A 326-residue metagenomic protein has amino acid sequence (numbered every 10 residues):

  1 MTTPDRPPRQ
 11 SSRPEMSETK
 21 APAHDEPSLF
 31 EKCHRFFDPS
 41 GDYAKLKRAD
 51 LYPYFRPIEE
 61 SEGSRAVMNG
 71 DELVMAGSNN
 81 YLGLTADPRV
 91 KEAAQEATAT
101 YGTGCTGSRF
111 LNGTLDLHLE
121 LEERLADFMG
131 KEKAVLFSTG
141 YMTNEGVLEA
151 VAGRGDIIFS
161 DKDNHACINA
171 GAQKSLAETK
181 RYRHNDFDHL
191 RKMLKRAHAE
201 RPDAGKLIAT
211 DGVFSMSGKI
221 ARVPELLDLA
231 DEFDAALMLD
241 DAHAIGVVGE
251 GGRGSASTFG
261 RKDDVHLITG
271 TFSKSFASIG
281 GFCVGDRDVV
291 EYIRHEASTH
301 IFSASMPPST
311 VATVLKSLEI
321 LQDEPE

Functional and structural regions predicted by a protein language model:
D5-E15, K20-A21, H34-T103, A235: N-terminal "arm"/small-domain region of PLP-dependent enzymes with the aminotransferase-like
E92, E96-T139: Conserved N-terminal alpha-helix of the aminotransferase class I/II PLP-enzyme fold
V147-A166: Conserved PLP-anchoring active-site segment centered on the Schiff-base-forming lysine
R154, K174-L176, F233, D264: Short, structured coil segments at secondary-structure junctions
K180, H184-L239: Active-site phosphate-binding strand-loop segment of PLP-dependent enzymes
S257-Y292: Active-site PLP attachment segment
L318-E326: Structural signature of PLP-dependent enzymes
